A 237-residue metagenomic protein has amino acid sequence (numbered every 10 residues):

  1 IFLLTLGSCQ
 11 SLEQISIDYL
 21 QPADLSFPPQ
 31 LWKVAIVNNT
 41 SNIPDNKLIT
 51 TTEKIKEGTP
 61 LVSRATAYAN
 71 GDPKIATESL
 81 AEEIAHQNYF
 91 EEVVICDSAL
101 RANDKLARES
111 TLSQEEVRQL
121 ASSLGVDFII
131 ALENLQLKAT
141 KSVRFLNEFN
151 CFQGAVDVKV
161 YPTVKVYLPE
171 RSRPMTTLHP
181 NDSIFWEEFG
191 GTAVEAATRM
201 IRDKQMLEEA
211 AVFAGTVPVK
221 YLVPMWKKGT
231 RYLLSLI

Functional and structural regions predicted by a protein language model:
I1-C9: Sec-dependent bacterial lipoprotein signal peptides
C9-L31, K165-I237: C-terminal/domain-edge helix-coil "capping" segments
P29-L31, S123-D127, K159-Y161: Extracytoplasmic
N39-N42, E133-K141, N181-I184: Generic short beta-strand segments
T40-A131, L135, R171-T176: N-terminal segment of the mature soluble domain
V143-E148, F189-T192: Outer-membrane beta-barrel translocator domains and adjoining extracellular loop/strand segments of Gram-negative
N150-F152: Outer-membrane beta-barrel proteins
G154-L168: A short beta-strand signature
